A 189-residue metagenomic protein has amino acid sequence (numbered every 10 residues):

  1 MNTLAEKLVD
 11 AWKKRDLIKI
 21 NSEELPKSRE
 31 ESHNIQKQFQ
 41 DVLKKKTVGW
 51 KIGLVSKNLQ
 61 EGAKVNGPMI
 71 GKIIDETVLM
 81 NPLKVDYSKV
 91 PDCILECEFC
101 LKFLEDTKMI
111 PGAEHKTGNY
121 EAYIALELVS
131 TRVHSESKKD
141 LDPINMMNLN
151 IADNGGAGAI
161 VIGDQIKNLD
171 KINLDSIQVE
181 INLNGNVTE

Functional and structural regions predicted by a protein language model:
N2-E189: Catalytic-core "active-site belt" of small-molecule-metabolizing enzymes, emphasizing His/Asp/Glu-rich regions
